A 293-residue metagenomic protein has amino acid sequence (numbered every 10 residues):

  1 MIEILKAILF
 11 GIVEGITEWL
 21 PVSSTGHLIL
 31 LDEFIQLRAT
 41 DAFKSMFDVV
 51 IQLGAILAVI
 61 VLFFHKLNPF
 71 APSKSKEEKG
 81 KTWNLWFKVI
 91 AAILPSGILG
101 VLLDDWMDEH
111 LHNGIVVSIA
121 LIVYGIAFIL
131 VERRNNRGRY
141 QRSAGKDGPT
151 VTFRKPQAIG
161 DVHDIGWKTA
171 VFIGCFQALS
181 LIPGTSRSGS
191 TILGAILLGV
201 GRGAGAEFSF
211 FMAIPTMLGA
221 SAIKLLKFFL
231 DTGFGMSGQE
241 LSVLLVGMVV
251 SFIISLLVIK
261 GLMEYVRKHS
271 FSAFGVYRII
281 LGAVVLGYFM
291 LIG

Functional and structural regions predicted by a protein language model:
M1-G293: Multi-pass membrane proteins that catalyze or facilitate reactions on polyprenyl-/lipid-phosphate substrates and their
